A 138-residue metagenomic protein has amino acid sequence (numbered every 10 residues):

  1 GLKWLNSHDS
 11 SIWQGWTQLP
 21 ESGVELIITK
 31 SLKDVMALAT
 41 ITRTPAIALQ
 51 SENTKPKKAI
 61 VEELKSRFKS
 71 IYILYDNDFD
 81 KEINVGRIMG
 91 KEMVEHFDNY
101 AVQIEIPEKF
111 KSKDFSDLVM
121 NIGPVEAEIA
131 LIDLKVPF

Functional and structural regions predicted by a protein language model:
G1-R67, V85: Phosphate-handling DNA/RNA-contact segment within nucleic-acid enzymes
L26, S70-Y72, V102-Q103: A structural signal for isolated positions on well-ordered beta-strands in alpha/beta enzyme cores
K33, N53-P56, Y75-G90, E108-F110: Acidic, metal-coordinating catalytic cores used for nucleic-acid/nucleotide bond scission and strand-transfer chemistry
T44-P45, K91-I104: Structural alpha-beta junctions
L64-N77: A structural-propensity feature for long, helix-poor, extended segments
I88-H96, D114, L118: Alpha-helical scaffold elements adjacent to nucleotide-binding pockets in ATP/GTP-utilizing enzyme cores
F110-F138: Short, small/acidic-rich helices and loops at N termini and domain boundaries of DNA replication/processing enzymes
